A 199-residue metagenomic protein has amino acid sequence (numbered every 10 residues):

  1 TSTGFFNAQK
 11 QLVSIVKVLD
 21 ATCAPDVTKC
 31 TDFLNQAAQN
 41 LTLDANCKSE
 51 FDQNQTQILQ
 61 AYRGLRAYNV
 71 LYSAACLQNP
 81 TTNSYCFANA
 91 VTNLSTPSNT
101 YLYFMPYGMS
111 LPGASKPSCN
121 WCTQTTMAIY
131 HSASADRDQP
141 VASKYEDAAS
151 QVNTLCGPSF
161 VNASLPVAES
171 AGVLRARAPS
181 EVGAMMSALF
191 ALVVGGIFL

Functional and structural regions predicted by a protein language model:
T1-R177: Mature extracellular/luminal domains of secreted and GPI-anchored eukaryotic proteins, especially small
V173-L199: Cleavable C-terminal sorting propeptides in eukaryotic secreted/cell-surface proteins
